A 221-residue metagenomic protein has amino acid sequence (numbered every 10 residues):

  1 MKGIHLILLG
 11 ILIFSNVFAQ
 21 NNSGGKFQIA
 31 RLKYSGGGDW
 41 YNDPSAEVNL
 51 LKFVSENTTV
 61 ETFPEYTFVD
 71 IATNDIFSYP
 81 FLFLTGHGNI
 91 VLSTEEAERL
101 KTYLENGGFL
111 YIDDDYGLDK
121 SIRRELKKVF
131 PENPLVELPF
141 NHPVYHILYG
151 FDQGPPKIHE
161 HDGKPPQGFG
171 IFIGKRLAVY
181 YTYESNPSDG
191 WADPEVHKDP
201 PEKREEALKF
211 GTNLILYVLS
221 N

Functional and structural regions predicted by a protein language model:
K2-L9: Sec-dependent signal peptide recognition, specifically the positively charged N-region followed immediately by
F14-N16: N-terminal signal peptide c-region/cleavage motif recognized by signal peptidases
A19-F81, T85-G88, N186-P187, D193-N221: Aromatic-Pro/Gly-enriched surface loop or interdomain linker that acts as a lid/target-recognition segment
G25-F27, F77-F81, E105-F109, N133 (+1 more regions): Loop/turn elements at helix/coil->beta-strand transitions in domains of secreted/extracellular proteins
F27, G36-G37, S45-A46, D119-E195 (+1 more regions): An acidic, glycine-rich "communication" segment
I29, F81-K120: Short alpha-beta junction capping motif
V60-V69, I112-D115, N133-F140: Surface-exposed patches in mature extracellular/periplasmic domains of secreted proteins
P64-I71, S93-R99, G163-Q167: Alpha-helical scaffolding within the catalytic cores of extracellular/periplasmic polymer-degrading hydrolases
